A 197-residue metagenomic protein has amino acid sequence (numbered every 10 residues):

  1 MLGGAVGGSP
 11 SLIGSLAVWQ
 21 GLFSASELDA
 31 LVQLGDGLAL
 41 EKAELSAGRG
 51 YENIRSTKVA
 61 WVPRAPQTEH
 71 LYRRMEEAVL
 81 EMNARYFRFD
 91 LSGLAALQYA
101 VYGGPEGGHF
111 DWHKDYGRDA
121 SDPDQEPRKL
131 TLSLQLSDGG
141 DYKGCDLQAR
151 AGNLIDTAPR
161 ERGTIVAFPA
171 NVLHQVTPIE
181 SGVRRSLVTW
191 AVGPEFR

Functional and structural regions predicted by a protein language model:
M1-I165, N171-R197: Fe(II)/2-oxoglutarate oxygenase catalytic core
